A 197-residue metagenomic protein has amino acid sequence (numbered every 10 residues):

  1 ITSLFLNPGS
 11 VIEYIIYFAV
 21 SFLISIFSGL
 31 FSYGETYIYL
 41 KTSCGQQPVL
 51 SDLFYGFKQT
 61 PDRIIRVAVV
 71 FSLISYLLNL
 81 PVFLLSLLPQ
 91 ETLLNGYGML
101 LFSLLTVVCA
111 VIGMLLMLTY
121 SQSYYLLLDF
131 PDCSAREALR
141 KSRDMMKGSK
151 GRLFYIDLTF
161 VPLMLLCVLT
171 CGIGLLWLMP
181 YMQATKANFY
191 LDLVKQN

Functional and structural regions predicted by a protein language model:
I1-N197: Hydrophobic alpha-helical membrane segments
